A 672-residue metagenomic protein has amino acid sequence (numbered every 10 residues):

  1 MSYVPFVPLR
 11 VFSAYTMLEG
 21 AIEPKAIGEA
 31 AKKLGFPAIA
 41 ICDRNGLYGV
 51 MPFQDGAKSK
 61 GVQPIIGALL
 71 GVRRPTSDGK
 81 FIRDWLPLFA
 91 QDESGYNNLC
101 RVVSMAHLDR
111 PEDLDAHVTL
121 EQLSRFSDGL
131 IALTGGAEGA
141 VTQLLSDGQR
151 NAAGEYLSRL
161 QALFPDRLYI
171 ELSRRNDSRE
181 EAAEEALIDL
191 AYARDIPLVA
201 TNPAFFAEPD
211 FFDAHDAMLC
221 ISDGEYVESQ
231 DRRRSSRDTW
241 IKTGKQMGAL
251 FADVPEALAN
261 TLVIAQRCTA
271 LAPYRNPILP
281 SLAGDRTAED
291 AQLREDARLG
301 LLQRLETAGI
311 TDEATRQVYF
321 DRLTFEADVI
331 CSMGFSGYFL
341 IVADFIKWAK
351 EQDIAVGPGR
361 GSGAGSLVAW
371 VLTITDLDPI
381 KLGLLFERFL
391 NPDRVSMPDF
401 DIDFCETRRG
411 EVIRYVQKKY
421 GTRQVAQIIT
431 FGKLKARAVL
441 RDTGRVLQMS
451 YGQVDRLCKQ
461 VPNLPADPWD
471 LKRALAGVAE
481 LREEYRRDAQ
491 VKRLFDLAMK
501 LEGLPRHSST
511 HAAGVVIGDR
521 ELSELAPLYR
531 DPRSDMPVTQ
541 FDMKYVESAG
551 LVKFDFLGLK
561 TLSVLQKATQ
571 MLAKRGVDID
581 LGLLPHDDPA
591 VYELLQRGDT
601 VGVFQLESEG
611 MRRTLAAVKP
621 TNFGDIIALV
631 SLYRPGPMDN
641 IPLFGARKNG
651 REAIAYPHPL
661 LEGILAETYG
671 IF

Functional and structural regions predicted by a protein language model:
M1-F672: Alpha-helical scaffold/interaction cores of sigma-54-like transcription cofactors and many family A DNA polymerases
